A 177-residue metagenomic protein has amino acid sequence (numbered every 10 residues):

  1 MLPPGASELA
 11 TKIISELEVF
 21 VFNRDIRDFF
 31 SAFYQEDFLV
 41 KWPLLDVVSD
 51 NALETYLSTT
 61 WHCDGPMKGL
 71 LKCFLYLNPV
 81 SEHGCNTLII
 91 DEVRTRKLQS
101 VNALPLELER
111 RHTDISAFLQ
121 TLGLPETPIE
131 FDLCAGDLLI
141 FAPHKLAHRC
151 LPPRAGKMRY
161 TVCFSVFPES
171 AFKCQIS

Functional and structural regions predicted by a protein language model:
M1-T59: Non-heme Fe(II)-dependent double-stranded beta-helix
E36-V40, H62-P66, L77-N86, E92-R94: Active-site region of the double-stranded beta-helix
E54-T59, L71-K72, H83-D91, L98-N102 (+2 more regions): A short secondary-structure junction signal
S58-G65, K145-C150: Histidine-centered catalytic micro-motifs
P66-E82, L133, I140, F164-P168: Short, conserved beta-strand element in jelly-roll/cupin
H83-L146: Double-stranded beta-helix
N102-A103, L138-I140, K145-S177: Non-heme Fe(II)/2-oxoglutarate
